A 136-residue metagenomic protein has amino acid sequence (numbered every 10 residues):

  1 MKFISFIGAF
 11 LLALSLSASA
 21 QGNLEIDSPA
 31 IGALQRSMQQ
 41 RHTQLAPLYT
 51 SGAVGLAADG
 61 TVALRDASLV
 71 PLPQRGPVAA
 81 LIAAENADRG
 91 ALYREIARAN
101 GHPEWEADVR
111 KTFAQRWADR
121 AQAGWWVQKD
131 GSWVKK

Functional and structural regions predicted by a protein language model:
K2-A9: Sec-dependent signal peptide recognition, specifically the positively charged N-region followed immediately by
A13-S17: N-terminal signal peptide c-region/cleavage motif recognized by signal peptidases
Q21-K136: Anionic, Ser/Thr-rich low-complexity intrinsically disordered regions
